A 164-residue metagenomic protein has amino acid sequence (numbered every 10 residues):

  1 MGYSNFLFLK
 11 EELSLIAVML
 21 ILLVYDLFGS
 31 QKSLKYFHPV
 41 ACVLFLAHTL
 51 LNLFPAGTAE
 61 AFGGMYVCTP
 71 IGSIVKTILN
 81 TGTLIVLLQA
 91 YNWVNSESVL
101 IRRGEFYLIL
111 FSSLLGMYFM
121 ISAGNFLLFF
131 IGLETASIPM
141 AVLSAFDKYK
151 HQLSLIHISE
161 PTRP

Functional and structural regions predicted by a protein language model:
M1-S159: Alpha-helical transmembrane segments of multi-pass membrane proteins predominantly involved in bioenergetics
E160-P164: Short "domain-exit" segments at the C-terminal end of structured domains
